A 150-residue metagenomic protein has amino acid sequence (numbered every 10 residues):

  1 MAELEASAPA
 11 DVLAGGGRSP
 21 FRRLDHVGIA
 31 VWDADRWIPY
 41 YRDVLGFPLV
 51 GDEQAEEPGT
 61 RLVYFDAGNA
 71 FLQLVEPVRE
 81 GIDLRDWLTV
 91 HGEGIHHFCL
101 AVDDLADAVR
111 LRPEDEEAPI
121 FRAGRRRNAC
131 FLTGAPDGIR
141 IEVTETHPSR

Functional and structural regions predicted by a protein language model:
M1-S19, V63-D66, Q73, V109-R150: Vicinal oxygen chelate
A2-R36, I95-V102, S149-R150: N-terminal beta-strand motif that seeds the catalytic metal site of vicinal oxygen chelate
D11-V12, D52, G81-R85: A short, acidic/glycine-rich surface segment
S19-R22, I29-F71, D107-R127: Core segments of cupin and vicinal oxygen chelate
R23-W32, V63-D66, L84-V109, T133: Vicinal oxygen chelate
Y40, Q73-E76, D86, C99-D103 (+2 more regions): A structural feature that tracks compact, well-ordered secondary-structure segments with a strong bias toward
A55, P77-V78, T146: Residue-level structural signal for beta-strand termini and adjacent loop
E56, G81, R150: Residue-level detector of flexible, active-site-proximal loop/helix-junction positions within diverse enzyme catalytic
